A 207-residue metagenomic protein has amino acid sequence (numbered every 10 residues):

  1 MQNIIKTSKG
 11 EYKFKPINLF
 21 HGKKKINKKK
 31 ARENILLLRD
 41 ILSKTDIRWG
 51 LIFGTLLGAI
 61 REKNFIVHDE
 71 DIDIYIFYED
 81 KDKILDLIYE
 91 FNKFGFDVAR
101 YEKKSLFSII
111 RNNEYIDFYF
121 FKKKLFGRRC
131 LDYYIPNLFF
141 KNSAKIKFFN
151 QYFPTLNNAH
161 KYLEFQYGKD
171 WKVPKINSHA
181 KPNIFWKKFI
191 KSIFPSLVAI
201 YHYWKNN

Functional and structural regions predicted by a protein language model:
M1-I52: Helical scaffold of the NTase/Pol beta-like nucleotidyltransferase catalytic core
M1-Q2, D86-E90, W204-N207: Non-catalytic N-terminal targeting/anchoring module and adjacent flexible stem/linker that precedes the structured
T7-I17, K28, R32, F120-N207: Catalytic cores of NTP-dependent nucleotidyl/adenyl transfer enzymes across multiple folds
N27-N34, I76-K103, S108-I109: Metal-dependent nucleotidyltransferase catalytic core
R39-I72: Active-site nucleotide-donor binding segment shared across nucleotidyl transfer reactions
K63-K83, N150: Catalytic metal-binding acidic patch
H68-I72, K103-S105, N112-Y115, N142 (+1 more regions): Residues that flank catalytic or metal-binding motifs in active/ligand-binding sites
K104-R129: Conserved catalytic core of nucleotide-sugar-dependent glycosyltransferases
